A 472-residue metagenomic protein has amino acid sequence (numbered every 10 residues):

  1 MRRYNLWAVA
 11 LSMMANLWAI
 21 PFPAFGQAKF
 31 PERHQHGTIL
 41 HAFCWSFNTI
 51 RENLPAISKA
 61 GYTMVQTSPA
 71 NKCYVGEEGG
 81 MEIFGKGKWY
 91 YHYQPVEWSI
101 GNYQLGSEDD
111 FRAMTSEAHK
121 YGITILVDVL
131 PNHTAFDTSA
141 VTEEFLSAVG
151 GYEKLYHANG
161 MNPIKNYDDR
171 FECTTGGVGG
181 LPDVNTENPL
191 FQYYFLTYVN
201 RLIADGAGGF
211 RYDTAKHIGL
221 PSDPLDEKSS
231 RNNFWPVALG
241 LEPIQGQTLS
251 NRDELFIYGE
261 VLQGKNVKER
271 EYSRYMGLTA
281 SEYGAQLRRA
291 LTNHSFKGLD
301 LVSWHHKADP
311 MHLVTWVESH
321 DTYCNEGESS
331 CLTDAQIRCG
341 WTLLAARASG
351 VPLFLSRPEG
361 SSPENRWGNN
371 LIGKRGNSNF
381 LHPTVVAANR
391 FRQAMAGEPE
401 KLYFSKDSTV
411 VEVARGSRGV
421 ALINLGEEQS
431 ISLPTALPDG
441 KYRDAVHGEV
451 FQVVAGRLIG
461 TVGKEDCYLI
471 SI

Functional and structural regions predicted by a protein language model:
M1-Y4: Positively charged n-region of N-terminal signal peptides that target proteins for export
A8-A19: Bacterial N-terminal signal peptides
F25-H36, R51-S58, Y62, P69-P95 (+5 more regions): Active-site-proximal helices and loops of the catalytic beta/alpha 8
F25-L40, Y167-V184: N-terminal small/glycine-rich loop or linker at the start of catalytic domains across soluble metabolic enzymes
T38-N48, G180-Y193: Active-site mouth loops of central-metabolism enzymes
P95-N102: Glycine-rich FAD cofactor-binding loop and adjacent beta-loop-alpha segment at the N-terminus of flavoprotein
T142-G179: Core domains of carbohydrate- and sulfate-ester-processing enzymes
